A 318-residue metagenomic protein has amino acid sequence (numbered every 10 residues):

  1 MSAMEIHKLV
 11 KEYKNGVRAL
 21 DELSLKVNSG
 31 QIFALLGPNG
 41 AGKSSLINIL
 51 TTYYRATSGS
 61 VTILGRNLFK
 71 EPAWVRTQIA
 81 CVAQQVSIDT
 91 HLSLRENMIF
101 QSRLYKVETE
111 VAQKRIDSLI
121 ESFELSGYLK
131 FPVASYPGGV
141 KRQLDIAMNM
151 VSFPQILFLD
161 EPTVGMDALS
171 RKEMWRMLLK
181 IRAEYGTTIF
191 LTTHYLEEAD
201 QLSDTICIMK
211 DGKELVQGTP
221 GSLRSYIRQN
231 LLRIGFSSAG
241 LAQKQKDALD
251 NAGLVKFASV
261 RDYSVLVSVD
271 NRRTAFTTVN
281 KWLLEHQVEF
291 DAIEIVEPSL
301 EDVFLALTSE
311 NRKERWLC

Functional and structural regions predicted by a protein language model:
M1-I6, V10-E22, P72: A short, flexible loop at the N-terminus of ABC-type nucleotide-binding domains that lies
P38-G42: Walker A (P-loop) phosphate-binding loop of ABC-type ATPase nucleotide-binding domains
G59-K70, W74-V75: Conserved ABC transporter NBD signature motif
I99, R103, E110-Y128: Conserved ABC ATPase "signature" region
P132-G139: Conserved ABC ATPase signature
L157-D160: Catalytic Walker B motif of ABC-type/P-loop ATPase nucleotide-binding domains
R176-D270: ABC transporter nucleotide-binding domain
